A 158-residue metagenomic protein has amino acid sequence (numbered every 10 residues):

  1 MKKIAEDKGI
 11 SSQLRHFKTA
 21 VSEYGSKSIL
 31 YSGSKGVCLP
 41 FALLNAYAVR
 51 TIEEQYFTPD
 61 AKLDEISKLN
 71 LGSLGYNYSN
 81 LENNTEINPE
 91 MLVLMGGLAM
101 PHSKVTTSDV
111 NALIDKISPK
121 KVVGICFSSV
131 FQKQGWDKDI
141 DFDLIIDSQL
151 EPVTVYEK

Functional and structural regions predicted by a protein language model:
M1-S26: Short N-terminal or domain-adjacent regulatory/targeting segments
I10, L30-L43, G97-S103, F127-Q132: Gly/Ser/Thr-rich loops at beta-strand to alpha-helix junctions that form or flank small-molecule/cofactor-binding
S12-H16, S79, D109: Well-ordered alpha-helical segments embedded in enzymatic catalytic cores
F17-E53: A short, flexible N-terminal coil/short beta segment enriched in small residues
Y31, F57, V122-C126: A structural signal for short, well-ordered beta-strand segments and their strand-loop junctions that often border
G36-T51, T58-P59, Q134-L144, L150-E151: Domain-start "cap" segments at the beginnings of catalytic or binding domains
F41-H102: Long, charge-dense
E82-I87, M91, M95-K158: Glycine-rich, aromatic-bearing surface loops/beta-hairpins
